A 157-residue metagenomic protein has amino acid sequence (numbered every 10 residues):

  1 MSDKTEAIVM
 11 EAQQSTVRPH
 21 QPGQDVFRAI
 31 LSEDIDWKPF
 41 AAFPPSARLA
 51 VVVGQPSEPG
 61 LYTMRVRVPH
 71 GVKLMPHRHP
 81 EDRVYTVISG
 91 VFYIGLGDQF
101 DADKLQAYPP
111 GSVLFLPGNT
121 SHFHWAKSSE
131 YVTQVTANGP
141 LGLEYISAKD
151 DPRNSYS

Functional and structural regions predicted by a protein language model:
S2-Y62, A148-S157: A short, N-terminal "cap"/entry segment at the start of jelly-roll beta-barrel domains of the cupin/DSBH fold
Q21, V26-R28, D103, F123-S157: Double-stranded beta-helix
F43-P45, P56-E58, R78, T86 (+2 more regions): Extracellular/periplasmic catalytic domains that process cell-envelope and extracellular macromolecules
L49-V51, L61-R65, V84, L105-A107 (+3 more regions): Conserved hydrophobic/aromatic beta-strand scaffold that supports enzyme active sites
Q55-S57, F92, D98-N119: Short acidic-glycine-tyrosine-enriched beta hairpin
P59-H79, A107-P109, P117-N119: Conserved short histidine dyad/triad with adjacent acidic residue
P69-V72, R78-Q99: Glycine- and acidic-residue-biased ligand/ion/polar-headgroup-sensing regions
L74-P76, I94-G95, L116, S121-K127: Short beta-strand His + acidic residue motifs that chelate non-heme Fe in jelly-roll/DSBH and cupin folds
